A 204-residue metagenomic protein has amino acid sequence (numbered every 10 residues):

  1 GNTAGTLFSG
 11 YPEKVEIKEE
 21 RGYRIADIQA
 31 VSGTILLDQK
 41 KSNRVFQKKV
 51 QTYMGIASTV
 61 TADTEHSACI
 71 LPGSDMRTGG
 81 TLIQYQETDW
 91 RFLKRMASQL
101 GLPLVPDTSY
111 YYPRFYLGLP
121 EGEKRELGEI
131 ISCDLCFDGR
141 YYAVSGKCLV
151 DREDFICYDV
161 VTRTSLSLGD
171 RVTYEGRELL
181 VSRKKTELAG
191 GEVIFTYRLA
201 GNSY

Functional and structural regions predicted by a protein language model:
G1-Y204: Amphipathic alpha-helical and helix-coil boundary elements used as assembly and membrane-proximal scaffolds
